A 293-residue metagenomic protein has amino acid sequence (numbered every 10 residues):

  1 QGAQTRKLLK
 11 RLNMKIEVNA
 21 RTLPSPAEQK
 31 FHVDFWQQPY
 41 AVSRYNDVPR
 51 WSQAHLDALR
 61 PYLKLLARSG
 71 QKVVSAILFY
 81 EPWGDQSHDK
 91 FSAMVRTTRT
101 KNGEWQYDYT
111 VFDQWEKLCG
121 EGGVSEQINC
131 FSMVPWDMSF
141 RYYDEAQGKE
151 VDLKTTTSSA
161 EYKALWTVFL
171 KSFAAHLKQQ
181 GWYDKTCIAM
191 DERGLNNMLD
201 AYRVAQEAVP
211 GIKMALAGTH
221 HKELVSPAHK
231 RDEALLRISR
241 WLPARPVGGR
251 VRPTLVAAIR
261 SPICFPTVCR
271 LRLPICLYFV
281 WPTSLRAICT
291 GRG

Functional and structural regions predicted by a protein language model:
Q1-G2, K10-I212, A217-V225: Aromatic-lined carbohydrate-binding surfaces of glycoside hydrolases
M133-S139, A189-L195, D232-G249, R270-P274: A short, terminal or domain-edge coil/loop segment
D200-V204, P227, L242-G249: A short acidic, amphipathic alpha-helical/loop segment
A208-I212, S226-E233, G249, P253-I259: Glycine-enriched alpha-helix->loop->beta-strand junction motifs that scaffold or abut catalytic
I212-W241, R272-R286: Extracellular glycoside hydrolase catalytic/binding regions
G248-A287: Active-site clefts of carbohydrate-active enzymes
R292-G293: Extended substrate-binding grooves/exosites of carbohydrate-active enzymes
